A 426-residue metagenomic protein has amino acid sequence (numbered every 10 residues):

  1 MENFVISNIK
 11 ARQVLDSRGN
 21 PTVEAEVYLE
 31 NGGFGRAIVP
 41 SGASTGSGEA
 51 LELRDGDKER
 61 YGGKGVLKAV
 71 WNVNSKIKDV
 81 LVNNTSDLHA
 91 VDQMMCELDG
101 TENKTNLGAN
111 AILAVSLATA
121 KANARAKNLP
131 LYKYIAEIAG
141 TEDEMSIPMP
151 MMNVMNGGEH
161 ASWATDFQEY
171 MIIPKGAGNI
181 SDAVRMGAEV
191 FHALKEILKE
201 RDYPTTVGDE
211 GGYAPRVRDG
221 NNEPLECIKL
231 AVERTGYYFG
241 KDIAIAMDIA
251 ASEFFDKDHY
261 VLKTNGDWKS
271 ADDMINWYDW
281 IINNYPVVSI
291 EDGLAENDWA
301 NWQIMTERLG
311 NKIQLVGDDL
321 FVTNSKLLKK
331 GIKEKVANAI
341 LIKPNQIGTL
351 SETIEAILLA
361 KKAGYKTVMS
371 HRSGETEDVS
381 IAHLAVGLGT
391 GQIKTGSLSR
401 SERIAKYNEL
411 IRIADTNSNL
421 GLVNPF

Functional and structural regions predicted by a protein language model:
M1-T22: Short, Gly/Pro- and small/polar-rich lid/capping loops
P40-L129, I138, V184: Metal- or metallocofactor-binding catalytic centers and their adjacent structured scaffolds across diverse enzyme
G48, G140-T141, M145-G208: Mobile "lid/hinge" segments at catalytic clefts and subdomain interfaces of large enzymes
L81, V115-N123, K127, Y170 (+4 more regions): Buried hydrophobic packing segments
Q93, P130-N153, D242-A246, S289 (+3 more regions): Beta-strand segments within the central parallel beta-sheet cores of soluble alpha/beta enzyme folds
E169-I180, T205-N221, A250-T264: Active-site-proximal beta-alpha loop/turn segments in soluble metabolic enzymes
N222-F426: Catalytic core of soluble alpha/beta enzymes
